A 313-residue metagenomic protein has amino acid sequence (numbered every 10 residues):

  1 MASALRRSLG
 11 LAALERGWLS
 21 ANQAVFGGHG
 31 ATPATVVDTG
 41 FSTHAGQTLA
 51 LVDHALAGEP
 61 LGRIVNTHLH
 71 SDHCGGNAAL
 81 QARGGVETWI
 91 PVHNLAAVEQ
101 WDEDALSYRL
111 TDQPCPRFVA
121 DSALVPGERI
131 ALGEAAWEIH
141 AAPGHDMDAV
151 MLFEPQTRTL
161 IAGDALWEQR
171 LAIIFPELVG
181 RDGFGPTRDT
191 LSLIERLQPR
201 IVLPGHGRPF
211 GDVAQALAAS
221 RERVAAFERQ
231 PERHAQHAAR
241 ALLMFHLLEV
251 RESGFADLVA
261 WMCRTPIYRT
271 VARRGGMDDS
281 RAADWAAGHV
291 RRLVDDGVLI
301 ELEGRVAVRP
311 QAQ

Functional and structural regions predicted by a protein language model:
A2-E59, M151-G163, E168: Conserved beta-strand hairpin/beta-sheet module of binuclear metal-dependent hydrolase folds, prominently
L5-L11, Y108-D112, G133-A135: Short Pro/Gly-enriched beta-strand edge/turn motifs at strand-loop
F26, D38, H68, L80 (+7 more regions): Divalent metal-coordination and catalytic microenvironments
F41-T43, A136-P143, M147-P231: Metallo-beta-lactamase
T43-A131: Active-site HxH/HxHxD metal-binding segment of metal-dependent hydrolases
H44, S122, D182-P186, A282-W285: Soluble or luminal CAZymes and related metallo-dependent hydrolases
Q236-Q313: C-terminal regulatory/interaction regions
